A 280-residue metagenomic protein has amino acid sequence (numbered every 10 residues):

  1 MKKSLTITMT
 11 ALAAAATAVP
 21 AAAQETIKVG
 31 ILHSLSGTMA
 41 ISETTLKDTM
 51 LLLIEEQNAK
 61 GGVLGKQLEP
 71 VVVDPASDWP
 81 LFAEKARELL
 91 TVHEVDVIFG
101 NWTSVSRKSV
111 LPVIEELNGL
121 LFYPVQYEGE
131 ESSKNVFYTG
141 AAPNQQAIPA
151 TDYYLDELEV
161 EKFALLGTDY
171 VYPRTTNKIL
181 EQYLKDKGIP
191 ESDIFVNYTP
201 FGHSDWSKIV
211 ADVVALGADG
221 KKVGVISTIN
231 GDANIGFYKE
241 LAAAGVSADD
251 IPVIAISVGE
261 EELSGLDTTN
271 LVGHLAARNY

Functional and structural regions predicted by a protein language model:
M1-A23: Gram-negative bacterial Sec-dependent N-terminal signal peptides
P20-I31, A59-Q67, L155-E161: Immediate post-signal peptide segment of exported/extracytoplasmic ligand-binding proteins
T26-T45, N101-W102, K162-L166: Short beta-strand segments enriched in small/hydrophobic residues
T38-D48, V171-T176: Glycine- and acidic-residue-enriched helix-capping/strand-helix junction motifs
I41-D48, G61-E130, T139, Y198-W206 (+2 more regions): Beta-alpha junction/loop-to-helix N-cap segments that form part of ligand/metal-binding clefts
E84, E128-G129, N135-A244: Extracellular/periplasmic Venus flytrap/periplasmic-binding protein
L89-N101, F122-P124, K162-G167, G220-G231 (+2 more regions): Periplasmic-binding protein-like
L241-Y280: Extracellular/periplasmic periplasmic-binding protein-like sensory domains
